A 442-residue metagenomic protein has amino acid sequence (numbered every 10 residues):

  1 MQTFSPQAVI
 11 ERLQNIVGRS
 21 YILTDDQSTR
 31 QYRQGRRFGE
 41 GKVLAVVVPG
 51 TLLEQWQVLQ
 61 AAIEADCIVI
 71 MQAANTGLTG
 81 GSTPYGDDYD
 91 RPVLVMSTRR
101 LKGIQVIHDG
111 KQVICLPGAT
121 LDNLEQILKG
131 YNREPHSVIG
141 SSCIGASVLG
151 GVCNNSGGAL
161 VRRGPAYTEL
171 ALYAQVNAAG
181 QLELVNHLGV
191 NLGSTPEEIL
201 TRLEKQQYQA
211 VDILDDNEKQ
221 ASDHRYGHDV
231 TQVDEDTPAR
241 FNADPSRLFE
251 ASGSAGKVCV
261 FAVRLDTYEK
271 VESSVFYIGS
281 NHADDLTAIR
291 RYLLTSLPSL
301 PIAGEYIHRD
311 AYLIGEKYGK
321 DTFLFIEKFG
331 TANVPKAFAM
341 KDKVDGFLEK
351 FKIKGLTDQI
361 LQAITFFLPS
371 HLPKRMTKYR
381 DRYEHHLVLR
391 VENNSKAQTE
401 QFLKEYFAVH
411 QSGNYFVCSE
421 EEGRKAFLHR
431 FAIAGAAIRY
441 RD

Functional and structural regions predicted by a protein language model:
M1-D442: Noncatalytic alpha-helical scaffold of FAD-dependent oxidoreductases
